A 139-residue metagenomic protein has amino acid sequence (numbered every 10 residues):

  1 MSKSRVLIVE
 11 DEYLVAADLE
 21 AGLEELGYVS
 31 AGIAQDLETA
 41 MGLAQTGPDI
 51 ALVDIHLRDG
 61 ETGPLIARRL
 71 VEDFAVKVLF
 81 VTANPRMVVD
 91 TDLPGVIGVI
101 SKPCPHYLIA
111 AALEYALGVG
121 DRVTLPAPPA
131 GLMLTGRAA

Functional and structural regions predicted by a protein language model:
E10, T82: Conserved acidic carboxylate
Y13-G32: Two-component/phosphorelay signaling modules centered on CheY-like receiver
E20, I33-I50, R58: Acidic, metal-coordinating helix/loop segments flanking the phosphotransfer/catalytic sites of two-component signaling
Q45-G47, L70-V76, D92: Conserved phosphotransfer cores of two-component systems
V53-V71: Conserved phosphotransfer microenvironments
D92-I100: As written
C104-L117, D121-G131: C-terminal output helix
